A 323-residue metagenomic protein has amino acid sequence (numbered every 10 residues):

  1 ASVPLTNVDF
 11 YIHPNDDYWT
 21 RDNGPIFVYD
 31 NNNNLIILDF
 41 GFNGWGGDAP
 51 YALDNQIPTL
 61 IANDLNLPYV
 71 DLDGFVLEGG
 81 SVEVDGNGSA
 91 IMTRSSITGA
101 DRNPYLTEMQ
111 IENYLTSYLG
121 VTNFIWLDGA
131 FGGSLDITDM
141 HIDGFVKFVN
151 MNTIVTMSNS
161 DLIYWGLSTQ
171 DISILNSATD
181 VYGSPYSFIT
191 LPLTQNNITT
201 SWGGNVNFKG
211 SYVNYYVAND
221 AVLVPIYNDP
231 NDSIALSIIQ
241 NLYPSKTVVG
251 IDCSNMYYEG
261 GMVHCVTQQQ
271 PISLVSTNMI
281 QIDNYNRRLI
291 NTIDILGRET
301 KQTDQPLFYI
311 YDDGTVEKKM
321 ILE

Functional and structural regions predicted by a protein language model:
A1-S273: The feature marks the mature, well-folded catalytic cores of soluble enzymes
Y29, I293, I310-D312: A generic structural motif
V121, S245, N286-N291, Q302: A broad structural signal for short, well-ordered beta-strand segments within beta-sheet-rich domains
Q268-S276, K319-E323: Short beta-strand-to-coil "C-cap" segments at the C-terminal boundary of structured domains/repeats, marking
S273-L296: Residue-level detector of functionally pivotal "anchor" positions at catalytic/ligand-binding pockets or at interdomain
P306-E323: C-terminal tail/sorting-segment detector
